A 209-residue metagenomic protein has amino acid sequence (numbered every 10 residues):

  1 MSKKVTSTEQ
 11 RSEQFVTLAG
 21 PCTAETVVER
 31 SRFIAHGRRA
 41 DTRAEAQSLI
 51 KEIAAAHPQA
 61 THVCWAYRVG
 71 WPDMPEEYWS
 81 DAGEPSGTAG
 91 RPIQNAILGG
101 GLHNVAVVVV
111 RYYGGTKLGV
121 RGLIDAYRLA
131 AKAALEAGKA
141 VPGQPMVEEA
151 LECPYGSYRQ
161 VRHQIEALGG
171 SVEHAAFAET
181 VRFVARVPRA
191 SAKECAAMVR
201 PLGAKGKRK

Functional and structural regions predicted by a protein language model:
M1-G87, H174, A197, P201-G203 (+1 more regions): C-terminal regulatory domains involved in ligand/effector binding and gene-expression control
S2-K4, H174-R189, K193: Non-DNA-binding regulatory cores of transcription-related proteins, predominantly C-terminal effector-binding
H36, V63-W65, N104-V108, E148-A150 (+1 more regions): Structural motif
T42-R43, P154-Y158, R186-K193: Helix N-cap motif at beta-to-alpha junctions
A89-A137: Active-site beta-strand/loop microenvironment that shapes enzyme catalytic pockets
K139-V147, R162-E166, G170-E179: Conserved loop-to-helix interface motifs that mediate assembly, gating, or partner/ligand docking in ancient ring
A140-S157, F183-A185: Short glycine-/aliphatic-rich beta-strand segments at the starts of folded cytosolic domains
E152-G170, E194: Short amphipathic alpha-helix segments
